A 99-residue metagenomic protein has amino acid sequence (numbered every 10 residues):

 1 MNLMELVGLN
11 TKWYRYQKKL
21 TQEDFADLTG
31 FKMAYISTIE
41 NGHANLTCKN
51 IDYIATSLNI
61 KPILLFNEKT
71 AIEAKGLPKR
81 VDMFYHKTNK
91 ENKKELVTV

Functional and structural regions predicted by a protein language model:
M1-Q17: A short, Lys/Arg-rich alpha-helix, primarily the initiator
L9, K19-L20, L46-K49: Residue-level signal for the short linker/turn that defines the boundary of a DNA-recognition helix
K12, E23, D52: Residues within the helices of the helix-turn-helix
R15, A26, A55: The alpha-helix within a helix-turn-helix
Y16, G30, N41-H43, D52 (+1 more regions): Residue-level detection of the helix-turn-helix DNA-binding "recognition helix"
K19-T38: Short alpha-helical DNA-recognition segment
K49-L64: DNA major-groove recognition helix of helix-turn-helix/homeodomain DNA-binding modules
N67-V99: Short, charged recognition helix plus adjacent turn of helix-turn-helix-like nucleic-acid-binding domains
